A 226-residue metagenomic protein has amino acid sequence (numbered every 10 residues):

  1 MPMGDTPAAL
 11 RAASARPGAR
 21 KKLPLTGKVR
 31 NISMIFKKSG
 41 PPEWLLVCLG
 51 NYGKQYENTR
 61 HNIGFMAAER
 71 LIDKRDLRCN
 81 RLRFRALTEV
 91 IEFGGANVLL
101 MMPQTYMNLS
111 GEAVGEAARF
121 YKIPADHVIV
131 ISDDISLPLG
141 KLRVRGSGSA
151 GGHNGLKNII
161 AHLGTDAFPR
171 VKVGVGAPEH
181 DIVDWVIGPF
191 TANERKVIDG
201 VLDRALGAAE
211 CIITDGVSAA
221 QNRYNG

Functional and structural regions predicted by a protein language model:
G4, A8-R20, P24: N-terminal polybasic/positive-inside topogenic patches
K21-L23, G27-G146, L156-A161, T165-K172 (+3 more regions): Nucleotide and nucleotide-moiety/phosphate-recognizing core
R143-S149, I187-T191: Short glycine-enriched, charge-decorated loop/helix-capping segments at active-site entrances that position
I182-V186: Active-site-proximal loop->helix
